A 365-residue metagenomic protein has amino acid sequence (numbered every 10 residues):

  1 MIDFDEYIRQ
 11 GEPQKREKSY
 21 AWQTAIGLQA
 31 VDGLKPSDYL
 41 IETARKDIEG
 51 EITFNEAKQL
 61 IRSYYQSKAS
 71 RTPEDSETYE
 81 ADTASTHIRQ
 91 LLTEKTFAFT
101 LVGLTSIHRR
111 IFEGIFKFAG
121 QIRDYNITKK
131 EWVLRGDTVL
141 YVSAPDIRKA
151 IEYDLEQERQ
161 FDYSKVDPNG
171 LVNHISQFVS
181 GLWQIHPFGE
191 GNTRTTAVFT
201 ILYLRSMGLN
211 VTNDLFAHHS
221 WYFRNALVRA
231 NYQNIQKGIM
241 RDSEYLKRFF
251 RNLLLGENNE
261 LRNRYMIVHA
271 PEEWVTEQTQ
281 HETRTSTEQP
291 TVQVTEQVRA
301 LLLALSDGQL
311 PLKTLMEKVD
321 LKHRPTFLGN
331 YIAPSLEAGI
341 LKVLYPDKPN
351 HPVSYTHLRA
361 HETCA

Functional and structural regions predicted by a protein language model:
M1-R359, A365: FIC/Doc superfamily catalytic core
